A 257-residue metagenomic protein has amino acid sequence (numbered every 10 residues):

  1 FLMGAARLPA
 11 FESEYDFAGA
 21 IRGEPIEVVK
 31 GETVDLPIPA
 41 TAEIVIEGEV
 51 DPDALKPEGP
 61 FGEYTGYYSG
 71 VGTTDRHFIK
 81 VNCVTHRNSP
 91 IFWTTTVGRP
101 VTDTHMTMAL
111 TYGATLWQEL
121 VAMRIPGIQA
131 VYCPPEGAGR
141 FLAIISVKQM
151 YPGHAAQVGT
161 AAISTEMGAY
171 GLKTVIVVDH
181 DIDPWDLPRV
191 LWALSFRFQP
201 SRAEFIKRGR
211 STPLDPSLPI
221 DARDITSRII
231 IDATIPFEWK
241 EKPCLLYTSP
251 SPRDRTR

Functional and structural regions predicted by a protein language model:
F1-M3, V84-I91, D179-P188, T212-D224: Short, conserved secondary-structure transition motifs
L2-P152: C-terminal catalytic or substrate-handling cores of phosphate/nucleotide- and metal-cofactor-dependent proteins acting
A10-A18, L187, L191-R208, D221-R228: Acidic, Ser/Thr-rich peripheral helices and adjacent loops at domain boundaries
I128-F205: Substrate-recognition/cap regions that form aromatic- and gly/pro-loop-enriched pockets for small-molecule ligands
Y247-T256: Conserved small/polar residues in nucleotide/adenosyl-binding loops
